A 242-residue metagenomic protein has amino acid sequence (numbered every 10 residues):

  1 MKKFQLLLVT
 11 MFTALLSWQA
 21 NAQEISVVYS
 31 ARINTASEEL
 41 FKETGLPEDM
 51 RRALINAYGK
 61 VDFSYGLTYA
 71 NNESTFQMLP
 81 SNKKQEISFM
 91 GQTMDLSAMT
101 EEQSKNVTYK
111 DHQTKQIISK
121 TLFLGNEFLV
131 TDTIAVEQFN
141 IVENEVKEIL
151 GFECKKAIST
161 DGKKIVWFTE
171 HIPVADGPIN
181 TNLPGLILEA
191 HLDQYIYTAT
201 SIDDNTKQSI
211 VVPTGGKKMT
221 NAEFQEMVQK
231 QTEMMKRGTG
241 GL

Functional and structural regions predicted by a protein language model:
M1-Y29: Bacterial Sec-dependent N-terminal signal peptides
Q23-L242: Extended soluble regions of mature proteins
